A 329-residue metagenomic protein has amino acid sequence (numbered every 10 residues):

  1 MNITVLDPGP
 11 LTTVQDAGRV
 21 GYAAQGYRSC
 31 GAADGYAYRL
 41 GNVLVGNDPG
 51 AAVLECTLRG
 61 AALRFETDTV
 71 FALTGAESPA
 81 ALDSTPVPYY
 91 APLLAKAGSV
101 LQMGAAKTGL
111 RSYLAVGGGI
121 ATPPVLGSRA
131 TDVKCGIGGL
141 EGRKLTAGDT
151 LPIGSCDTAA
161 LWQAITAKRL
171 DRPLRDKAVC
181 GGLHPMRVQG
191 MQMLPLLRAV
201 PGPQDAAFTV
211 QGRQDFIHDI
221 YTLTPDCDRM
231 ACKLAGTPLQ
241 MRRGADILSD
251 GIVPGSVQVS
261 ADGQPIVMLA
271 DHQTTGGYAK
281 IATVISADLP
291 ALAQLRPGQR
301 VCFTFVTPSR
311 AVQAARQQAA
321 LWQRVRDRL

Functional and structural regions predicted by a protein language model:
M1-L329: Conserved "landmark" site that anchors the functional core of diverse proteins
